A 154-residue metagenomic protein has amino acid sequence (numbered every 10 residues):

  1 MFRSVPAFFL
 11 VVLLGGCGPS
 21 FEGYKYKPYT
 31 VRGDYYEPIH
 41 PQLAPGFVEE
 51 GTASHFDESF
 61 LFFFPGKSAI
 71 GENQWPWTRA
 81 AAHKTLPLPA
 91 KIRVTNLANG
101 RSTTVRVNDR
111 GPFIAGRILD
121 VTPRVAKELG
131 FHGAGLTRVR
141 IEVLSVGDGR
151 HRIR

Functional and structural regions predicted by a protein language model:
M1-G15: Sec-dependent bacterial lipoprotein signal peptides
C17-R154: Secreted/periplasmic proteins
